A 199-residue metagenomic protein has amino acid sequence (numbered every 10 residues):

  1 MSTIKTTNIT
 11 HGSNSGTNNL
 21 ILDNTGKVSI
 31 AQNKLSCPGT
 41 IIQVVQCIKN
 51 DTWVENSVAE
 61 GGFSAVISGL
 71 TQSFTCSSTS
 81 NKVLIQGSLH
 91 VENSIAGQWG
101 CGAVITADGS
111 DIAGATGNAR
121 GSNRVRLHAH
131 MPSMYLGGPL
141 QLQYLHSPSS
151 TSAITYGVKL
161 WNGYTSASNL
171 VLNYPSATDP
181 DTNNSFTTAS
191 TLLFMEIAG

Functional and structural regions predicted by a protein language model:
T3, I9-S15, G61-V66, S133-L136: Short, solvent-exposed secondary-structure boundary motifs
T3-S15, T25-V54: Glycine-rich, low-complexity segments
N14-G16, L22-T25, Q32, C47 (+3 more regions): Trimeric beta-solenoid/beta-helix "fiber body" segments of extracellular/virion adhesins and depolymerases
N18-N24, W53-L70: Short, polar loop/linker segments at the starts of domains and inter-domain junctions
N56-S64, T75-A153, G157-G199: Terminal beta-strand-rich extracellular "head" domains that mediate receptor/glycan or other ligand binding
